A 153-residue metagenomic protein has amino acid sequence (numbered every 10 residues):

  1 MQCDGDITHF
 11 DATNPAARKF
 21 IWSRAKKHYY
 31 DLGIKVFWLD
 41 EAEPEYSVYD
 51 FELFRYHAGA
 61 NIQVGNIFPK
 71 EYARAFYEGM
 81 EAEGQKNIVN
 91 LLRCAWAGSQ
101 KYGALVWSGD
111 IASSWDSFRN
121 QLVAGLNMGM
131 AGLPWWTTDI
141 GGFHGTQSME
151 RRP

Functional and structural regions predicted by a protein language model:
M1-P153: Catalytic-domain carbohydrate-binding cleft regions of carbohydrate-active enzymes
